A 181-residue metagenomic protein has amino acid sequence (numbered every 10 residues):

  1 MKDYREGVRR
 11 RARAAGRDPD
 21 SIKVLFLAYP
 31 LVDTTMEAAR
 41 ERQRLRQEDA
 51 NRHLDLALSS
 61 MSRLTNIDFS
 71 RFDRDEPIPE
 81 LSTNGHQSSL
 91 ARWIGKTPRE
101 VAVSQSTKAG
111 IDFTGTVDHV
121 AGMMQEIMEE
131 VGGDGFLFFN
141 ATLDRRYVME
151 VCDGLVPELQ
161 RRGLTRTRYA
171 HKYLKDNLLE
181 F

Functional and structural regions predicted by a protein language model:
K2, D118-A121, R146-M149, D153: A structural signal for well-ordered alpha-helical segments within the folded catalytic domains of diverse enzymes
D3, R10-M128, Q160-F181: An alpha-helical appendage that flanks or caps ligand/catalytic pockets
E6-R10, D153-V156: Short, solvent-exposed amphipathic alpha-helical segments in soluble enzyme and RNA/protein-processing domains
L31-R42, T142-V156: Short glycine/threonine-rich loop-to-helix capping motif typified by GTGT followed within a few residues by an Asp-Pro
G132-G133: A structural motif
